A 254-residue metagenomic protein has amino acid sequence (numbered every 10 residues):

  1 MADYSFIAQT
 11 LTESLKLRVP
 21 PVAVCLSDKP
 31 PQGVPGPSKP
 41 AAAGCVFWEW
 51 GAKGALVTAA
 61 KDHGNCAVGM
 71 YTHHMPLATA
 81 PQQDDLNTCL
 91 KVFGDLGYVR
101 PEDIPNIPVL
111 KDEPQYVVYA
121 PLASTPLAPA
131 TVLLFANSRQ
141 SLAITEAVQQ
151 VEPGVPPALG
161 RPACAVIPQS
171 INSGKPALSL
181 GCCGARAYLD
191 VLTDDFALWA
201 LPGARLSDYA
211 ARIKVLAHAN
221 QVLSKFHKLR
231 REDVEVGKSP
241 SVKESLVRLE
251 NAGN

Functional and structural regions predicted by a protein language model:
Y4-N254: Acidic, serine/proline-rich low-complexity intrinsically disordered regions
